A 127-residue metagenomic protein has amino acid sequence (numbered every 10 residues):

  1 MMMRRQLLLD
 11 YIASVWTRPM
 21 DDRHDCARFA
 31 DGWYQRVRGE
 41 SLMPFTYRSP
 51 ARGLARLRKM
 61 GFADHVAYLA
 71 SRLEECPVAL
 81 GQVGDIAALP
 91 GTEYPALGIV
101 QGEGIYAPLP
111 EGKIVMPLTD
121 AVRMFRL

Functional and structural regions predicted by a protein language model:
M1-M60: N-terminal capping segments
R4-R5, Q35-G39, D64, V83 (+3 more regions): Solvent-exposed, well-ordered amphipathic alpha-helical segments that flank/support binding or catalytic loops
Y11-A13, G98, A121: Long alpha-helical scaffolds
P44, P108-G112, A121-V122: Short, surface-exposed linear patches
P50, L54-V115: ...with weaker cross-activation on analogous glycine-rich loops/strands in unrelated enzymes
V115-L127: Glycine- and charge-enriched low-complexity intrinsically disordered segments
